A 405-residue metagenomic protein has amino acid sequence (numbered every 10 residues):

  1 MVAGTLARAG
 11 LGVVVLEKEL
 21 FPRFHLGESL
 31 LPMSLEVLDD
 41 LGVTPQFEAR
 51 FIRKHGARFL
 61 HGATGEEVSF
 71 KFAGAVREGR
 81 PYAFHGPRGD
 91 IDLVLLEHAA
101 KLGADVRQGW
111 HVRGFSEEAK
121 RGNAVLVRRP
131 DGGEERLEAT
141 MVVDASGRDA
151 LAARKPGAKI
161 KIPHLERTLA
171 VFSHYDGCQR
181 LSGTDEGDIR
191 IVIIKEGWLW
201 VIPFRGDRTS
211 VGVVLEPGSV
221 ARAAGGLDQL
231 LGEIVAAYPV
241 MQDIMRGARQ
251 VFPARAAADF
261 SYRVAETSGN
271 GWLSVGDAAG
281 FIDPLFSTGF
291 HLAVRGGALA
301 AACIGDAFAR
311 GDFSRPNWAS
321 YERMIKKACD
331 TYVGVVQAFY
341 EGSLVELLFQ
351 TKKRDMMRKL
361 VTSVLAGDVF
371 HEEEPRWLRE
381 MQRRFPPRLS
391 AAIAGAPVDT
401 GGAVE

Functional and structural regions predicted by a protein language model:
V2-L26: Glycine-rich FAD pyrophosphate-binding loop
V15-L16, V142, V275, F281: Generic enzyme active-site microenvironment
F24-T64: N-terminal FAD cofactor-binding segment of flavoenzymes
E66-G86, A124, V214-G218: Helix-loop-beta segment of a Rossmann-like dinucleotide-binding subdomain
A75-E97, S173, V220-G226: Short beta-strand to alpha-helix junction loop
E97-Q242: Predominantly flavin-linked oxidoreductase catalytic cores and closely associated redox partners
S219-C303, F308-A319: FAD/FMN-dependent oxidoreductases across multiple families
A302-E405: C-terminal helical "tail/cap" subdomain of flavin- and related membrane-associated enzymes
